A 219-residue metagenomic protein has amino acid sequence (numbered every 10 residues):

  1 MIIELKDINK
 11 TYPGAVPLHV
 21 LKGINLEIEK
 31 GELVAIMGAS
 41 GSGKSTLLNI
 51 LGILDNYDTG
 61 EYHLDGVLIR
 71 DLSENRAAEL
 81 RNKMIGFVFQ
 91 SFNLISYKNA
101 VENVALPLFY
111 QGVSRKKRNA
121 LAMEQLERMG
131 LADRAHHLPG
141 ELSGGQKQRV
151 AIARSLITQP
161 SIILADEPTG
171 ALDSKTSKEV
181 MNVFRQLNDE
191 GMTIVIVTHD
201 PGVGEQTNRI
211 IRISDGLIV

Functional and structural regions predicted by a protein language model:
I2-I213: ABC family nucleotide-binding domain
